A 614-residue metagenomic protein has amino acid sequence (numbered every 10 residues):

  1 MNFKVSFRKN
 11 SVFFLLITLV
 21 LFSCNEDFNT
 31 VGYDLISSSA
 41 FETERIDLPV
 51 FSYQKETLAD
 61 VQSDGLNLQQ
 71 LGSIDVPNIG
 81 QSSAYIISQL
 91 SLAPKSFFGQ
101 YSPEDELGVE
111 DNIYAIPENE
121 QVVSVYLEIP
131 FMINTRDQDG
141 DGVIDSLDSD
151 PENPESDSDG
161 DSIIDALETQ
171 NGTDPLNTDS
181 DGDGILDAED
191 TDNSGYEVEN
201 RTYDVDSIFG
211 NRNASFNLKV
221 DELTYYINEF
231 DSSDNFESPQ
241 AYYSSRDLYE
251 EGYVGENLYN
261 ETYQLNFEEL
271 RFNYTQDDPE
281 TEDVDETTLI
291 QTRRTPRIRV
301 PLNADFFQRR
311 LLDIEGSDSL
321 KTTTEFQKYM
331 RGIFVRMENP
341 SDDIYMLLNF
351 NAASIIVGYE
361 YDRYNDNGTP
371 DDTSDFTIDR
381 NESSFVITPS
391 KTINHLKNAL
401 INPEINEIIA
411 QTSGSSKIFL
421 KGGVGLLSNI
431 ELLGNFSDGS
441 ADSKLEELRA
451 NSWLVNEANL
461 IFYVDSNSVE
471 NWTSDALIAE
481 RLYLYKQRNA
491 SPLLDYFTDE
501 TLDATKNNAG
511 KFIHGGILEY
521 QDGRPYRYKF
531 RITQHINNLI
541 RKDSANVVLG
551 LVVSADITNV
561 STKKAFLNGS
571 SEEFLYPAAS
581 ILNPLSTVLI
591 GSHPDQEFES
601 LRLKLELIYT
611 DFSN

Functional and structural regions predicted by a protein language model:
N2-S11: Bacterial N-terminal signal peptides that target proteins for export
F14-I17, V143, P370, S374-N508 (+1 more regions): Long, well-ordered mid-to-C-terminal structural blocks that present hydrophobic/aromatic surfaces
V20-S23: C-terminal motif of bacterial Sec signal peptides marking the signal peptidase cleavage site
N25-Y33, S102, E106, N134 (+8 more regions): Charged, alpha-helix-forming regions
D27-Y33, L265-A410, N459, Y463-S466 (+2 more regions): Proprotein-processing/basic-patch segments
T30-N134, V300-A304, Q308-T323, A399-N467: A short beta-strand-loop element at or near the start of a globular domain
N134-R136, N193-R293, T473-P525: Beta-strand-rich interaction/scaffold domains
R136-V198: Extracellular calcium-associated, cysteine-rich motifs in secreted modular proteins
